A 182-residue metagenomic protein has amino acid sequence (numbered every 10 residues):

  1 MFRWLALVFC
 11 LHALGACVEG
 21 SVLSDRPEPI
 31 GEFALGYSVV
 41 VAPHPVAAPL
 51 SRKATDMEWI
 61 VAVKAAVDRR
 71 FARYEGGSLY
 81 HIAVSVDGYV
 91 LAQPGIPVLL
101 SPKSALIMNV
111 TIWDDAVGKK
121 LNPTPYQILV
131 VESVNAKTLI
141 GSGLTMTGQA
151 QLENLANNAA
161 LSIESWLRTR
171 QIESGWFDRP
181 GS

Functional and structural regions predicted by a protein language model:
M1-E19: Sec-dependent bacterial lipoprotein signal peptides
C17-V61, Q171-S182: A structural "domain/chain start" motif
V18, L139-S182: C-terminal/domain-edge helix-coil "capping" segments
P49-E58, I96-V98, G141-A150: Second-shell loop/turn segments in exported
K53-S78: N-terminal, post-signal-peptide region of Sec/Tat-exported proteins
K64, Y126-E132: A beta-strand/beta-hairpin structural motif
D68-A72, G76, L91, A160 (+1 more regions): Sec-exported extracytoplasmic/periplasmic mature domains
E75-N122, S133-A136, G141-T145: Surface-exposed short loop/turn segments
